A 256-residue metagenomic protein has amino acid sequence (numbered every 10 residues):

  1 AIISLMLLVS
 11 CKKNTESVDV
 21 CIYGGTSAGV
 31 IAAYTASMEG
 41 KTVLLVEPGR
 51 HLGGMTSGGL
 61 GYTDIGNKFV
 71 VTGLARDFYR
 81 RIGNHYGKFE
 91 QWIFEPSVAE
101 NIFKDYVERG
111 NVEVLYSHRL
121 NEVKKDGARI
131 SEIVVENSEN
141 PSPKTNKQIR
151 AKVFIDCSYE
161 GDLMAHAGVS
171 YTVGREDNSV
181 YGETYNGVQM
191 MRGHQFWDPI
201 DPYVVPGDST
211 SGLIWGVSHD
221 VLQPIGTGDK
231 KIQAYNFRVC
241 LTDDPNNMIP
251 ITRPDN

Functional and structural regions predicted by a protein language model:
A1-I3: Sec-dependent signal peptide recognition, specifically the positively charged N-region followed immediately by
L5-S17: Bacterial Sec-dependent signal peptides at the C-terminal "C-region" and cleavage site
C11, P141-V153, C157-N256: Flavin (FAD/FMN)-binding glycine-rich loop and adjacent Rossmann-like elements that form
N14-A28: Beta1/beta-strand and adjacent pyrophosphate-binding region of the FAD-binding site in flavoprotein oxidoreductases
G25, N137, S158: Glycine-rich, N-terminal phosphate-binding loop of Rossmann-like dinucleotide-binding domains
S27, Y34, R119-N121, I133-V135 (+2 more regions): Mobile, glycine-rich extracellular loop/lid and propeptide segments that shape or gate substrate/ligand access
T35, K41-T42, E47-D126, T172 (+1 more regions): Conserved N-terminal/central alpha/beta ligand/cofactor-binding core
K124-Q148: Conserved beta-strand-loop-beta-strand element in the redox core of flavoprotein oxidoreductases
